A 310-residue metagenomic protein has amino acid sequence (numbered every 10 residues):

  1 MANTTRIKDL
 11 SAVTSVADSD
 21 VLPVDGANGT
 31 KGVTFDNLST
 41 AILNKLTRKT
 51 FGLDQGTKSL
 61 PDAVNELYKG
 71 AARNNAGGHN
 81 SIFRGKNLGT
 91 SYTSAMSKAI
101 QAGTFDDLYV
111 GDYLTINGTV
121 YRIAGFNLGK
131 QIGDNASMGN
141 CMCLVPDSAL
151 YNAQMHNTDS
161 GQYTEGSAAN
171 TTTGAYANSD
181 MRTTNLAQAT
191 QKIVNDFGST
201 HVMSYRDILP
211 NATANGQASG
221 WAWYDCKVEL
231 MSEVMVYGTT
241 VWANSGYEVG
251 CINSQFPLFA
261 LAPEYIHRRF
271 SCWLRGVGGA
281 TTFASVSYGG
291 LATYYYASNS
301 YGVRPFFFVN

Functional and structural regions predicted by a protein language model:
A2-N74: Fibrous stalk/shaft segments of extracellular and virion attachment machinery
G70-N310: Collagenous Gly-X-Y triple-helix signature in extracellular proteins
